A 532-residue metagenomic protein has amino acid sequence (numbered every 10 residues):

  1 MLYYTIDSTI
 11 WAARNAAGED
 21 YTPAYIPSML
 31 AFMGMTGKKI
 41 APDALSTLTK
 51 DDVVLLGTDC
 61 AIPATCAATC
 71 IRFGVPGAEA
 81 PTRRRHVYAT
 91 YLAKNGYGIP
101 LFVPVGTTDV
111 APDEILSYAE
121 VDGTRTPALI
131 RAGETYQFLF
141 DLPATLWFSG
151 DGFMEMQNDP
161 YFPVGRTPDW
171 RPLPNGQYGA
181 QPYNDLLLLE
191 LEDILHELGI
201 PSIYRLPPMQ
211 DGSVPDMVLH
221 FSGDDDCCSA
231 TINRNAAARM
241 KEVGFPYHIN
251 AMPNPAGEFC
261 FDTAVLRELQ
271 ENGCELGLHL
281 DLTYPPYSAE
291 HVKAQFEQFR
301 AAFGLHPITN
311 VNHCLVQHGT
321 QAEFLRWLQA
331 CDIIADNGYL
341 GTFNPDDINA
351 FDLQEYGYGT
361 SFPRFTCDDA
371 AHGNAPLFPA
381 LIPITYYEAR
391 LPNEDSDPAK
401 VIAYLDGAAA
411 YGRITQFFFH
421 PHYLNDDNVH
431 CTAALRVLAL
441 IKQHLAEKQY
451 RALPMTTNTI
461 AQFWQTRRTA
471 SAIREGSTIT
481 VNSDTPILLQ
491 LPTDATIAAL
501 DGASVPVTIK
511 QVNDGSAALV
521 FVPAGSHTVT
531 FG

Functional and structural regions predicted by a protein language model:
M1-R14, Y25-F32, T36, R83-G199 (+1 more regions): A glycine-centered loop/beta-turn motif at secondary-structure junctions
Y3-I6, L45-A89, A132, F138: Short alpha-beta junction capping motif
V75-S117, D122-R125, I130, E268 (+1 more regions): Active-site-adjacent pocket scaffolds in enzyme catalytic domains
P104, N482-I497, V529-F531: Surface-exposed beta-strand/loop patches in extracellular or lumenal glycoproteins
Y161-A237, V243-A251: An acidic-aromatic substrate-binding cleft motif
P172, G176, G223-D225, D368-T459: Catalytic grooves of carbohydrate-active enzymes
P215-L219, S229-T231, A236-L325, A330 (+3 more regions): Metal-dependent polysaccharide deacetylase catalytic core of the NodB/CE4 family, i.e., the active-site-bearing domain
L489, K510-G532: C-terminal beta-strand-rich structural cap/linker in extracellular carbohydrate-active enzymes
